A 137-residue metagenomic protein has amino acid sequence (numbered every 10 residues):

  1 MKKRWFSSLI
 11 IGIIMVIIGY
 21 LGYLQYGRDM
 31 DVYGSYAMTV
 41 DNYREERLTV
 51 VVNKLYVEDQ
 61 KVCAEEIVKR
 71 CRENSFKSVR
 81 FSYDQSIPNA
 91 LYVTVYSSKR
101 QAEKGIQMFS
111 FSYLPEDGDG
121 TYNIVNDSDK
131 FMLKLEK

Functional and structural regions predicted by a protein language model:
M1-R4: Positively charged n-region of N-terminal signal peptides that target proteins for export
S7-Q25: Hydrophobic membrane-insertion alpha-helices, especially the h-region of bacterial N-terminal signal peptides
S8, N89-A90, R100, F131-K137: A short, terminal or domain-edge coil/loop segment
I13-V16, R28-Y33, R72-S78: Short amphipathic alpha-helical surface micro-motifs
Q25-V51: Short edge beta-strands and adjacent turn/loop segments
T49-S110: Mature extracytoplasmic domains of secretory-pathway proteins
S112-K137: C-terminal partner/receptor-binding element of secreted or periplasmic proteins
